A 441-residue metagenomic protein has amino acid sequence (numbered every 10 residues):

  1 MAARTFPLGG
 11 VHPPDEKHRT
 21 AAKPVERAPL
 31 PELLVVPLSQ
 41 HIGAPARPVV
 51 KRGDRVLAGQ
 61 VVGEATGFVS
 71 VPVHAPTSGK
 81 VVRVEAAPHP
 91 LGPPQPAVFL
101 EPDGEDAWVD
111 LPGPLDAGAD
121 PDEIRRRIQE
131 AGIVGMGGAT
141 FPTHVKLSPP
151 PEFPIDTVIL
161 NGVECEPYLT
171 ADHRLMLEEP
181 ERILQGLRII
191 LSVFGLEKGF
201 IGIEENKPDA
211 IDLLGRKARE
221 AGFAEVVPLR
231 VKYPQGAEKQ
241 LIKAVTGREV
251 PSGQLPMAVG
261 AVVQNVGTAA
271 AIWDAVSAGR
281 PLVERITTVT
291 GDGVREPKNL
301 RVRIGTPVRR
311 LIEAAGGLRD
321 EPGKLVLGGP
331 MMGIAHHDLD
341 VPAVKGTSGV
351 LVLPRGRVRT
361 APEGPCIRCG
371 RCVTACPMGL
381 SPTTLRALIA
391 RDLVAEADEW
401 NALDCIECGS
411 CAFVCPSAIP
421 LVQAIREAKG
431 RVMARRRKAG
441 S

Functional and structural regions predicted by a protein language model:
M1-V49: N-terminal, Lys/Arg-enriched amphipathic/low-complexity engagement segments that precede the first folded domain
A46-R55, G59: Short histidine-centered loop motifs in beta-beta connectors
G79-V81: Conserved hydrophobic positions within beta-strands
R83, P88-F141, P150-F153, P208 (+1 more regions): Acidic low-complexity segments
W108, G135, V158-D172, G293: Gly-rich Lys/Arg/Thr-decorated short loops/hinges at beta-loop-alpha junctions or inter-strand turns that position
L177-S192: Histidine-anchored nucleotide/phosphate-binding helix
L196-V308, A314-R319, G329: Hydrophobic alpha-helical positions that pack around
T347-E363, R371-V373, P377-S441: Ferredoxin-type iron-sulfur electron-transfer modules in oxidoreductases and energy-metabolism complexes
